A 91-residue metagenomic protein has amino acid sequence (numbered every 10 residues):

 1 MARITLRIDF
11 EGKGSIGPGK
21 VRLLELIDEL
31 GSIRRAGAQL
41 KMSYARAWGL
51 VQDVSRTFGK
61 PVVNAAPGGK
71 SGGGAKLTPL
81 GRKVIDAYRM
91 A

Functional and structural regions predicted by a protein language model:
M1-G12: Short, Lys/Arg-enriched N-terminal segment that forms or immediately precedes the first helix of a structured domain
L23-L24: Short alpha-helical "packing" element that flanks the helix-turn-helix/winged-helix DNA-binding module
I27-A38: Short helix-boundary/capping micro-motifs
K41-S43: Central "turn" residue of the DNA-binding helix-turn-helix
L50: Residues within the DNA-recognition helix of helix-turn-helix
R56-P61: Residue cluster at the C-terminal edge of the helix-turn-helix DNA-binding motif
A65-M90: Basic, amphipathic "hinge/linker" alpha-helix immediately C-terminal to the N-terminal HTH DNA-binding motif
